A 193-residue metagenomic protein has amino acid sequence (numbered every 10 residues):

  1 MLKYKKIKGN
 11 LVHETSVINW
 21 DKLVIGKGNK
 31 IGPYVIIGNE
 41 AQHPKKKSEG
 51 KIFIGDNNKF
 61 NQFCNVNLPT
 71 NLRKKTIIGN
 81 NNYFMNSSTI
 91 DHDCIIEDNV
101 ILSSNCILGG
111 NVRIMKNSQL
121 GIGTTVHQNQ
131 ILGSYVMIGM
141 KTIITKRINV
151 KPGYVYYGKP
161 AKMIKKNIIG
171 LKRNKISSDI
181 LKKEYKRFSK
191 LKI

Functional and structural regions predicted by a protein language model:
M1-K8, K30-E49, I54, Q62-N65 (+5 more regions): Glycine-rich hexapeptide-repeat left-handed beta-helix
T15, W20, E49: Glycine-rich phosphate/adenylate-binding loop and adjacent beta-alpha elements of nucleotide- or dinucleotide-binding
D91: Short metal-binding segments enriched for Cys and/or His
